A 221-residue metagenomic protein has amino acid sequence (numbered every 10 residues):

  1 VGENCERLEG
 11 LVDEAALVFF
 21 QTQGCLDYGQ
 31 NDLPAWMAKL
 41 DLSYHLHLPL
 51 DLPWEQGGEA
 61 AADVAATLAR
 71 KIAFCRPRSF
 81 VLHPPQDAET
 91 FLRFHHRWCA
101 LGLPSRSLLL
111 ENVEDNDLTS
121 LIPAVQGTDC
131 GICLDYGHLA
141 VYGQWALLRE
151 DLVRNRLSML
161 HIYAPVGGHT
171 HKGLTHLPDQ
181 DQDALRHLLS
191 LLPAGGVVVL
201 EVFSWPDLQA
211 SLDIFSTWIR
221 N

Functional and structural regions predicted by a protein language model:
V1, V18-T22, H47-P53, P85-D87 (+4 more regions): Active-site beta-loop-alpha junctions enriched in small/polar residues
V1-L48, W54-E59: N-terminal pre-domain/capping segments
N4, P53-E55, A61-A62, A66-R70 (+3 more regions): Histidine-acidic metal/acid-base catalytic patches
G10, F74-C75, N155: Structural motif
D13-L17, L42-L48, R78-L82, R106-E111 (+3 more regions): Hydrophobic faces of well-ordered beta-strands that scaffold small-molecule active sites in alpha/beta enzyme cores
Q23-L26, E111-E114, G131-L147: Active-site glycine- and acidic-residue-rich loops that bind and position anionic ligands or nucleotide-like cofactors
P34-D51, W98-S107, Q182-L191: Alpha-helix-loop-beta-strand connector modules within alpha/beta enzyme cores
P53-G131, P193-G195: Active-site acidic/histidine proton-transfer and metal-coordination neighborhood in alpha/beta enzyme cores
